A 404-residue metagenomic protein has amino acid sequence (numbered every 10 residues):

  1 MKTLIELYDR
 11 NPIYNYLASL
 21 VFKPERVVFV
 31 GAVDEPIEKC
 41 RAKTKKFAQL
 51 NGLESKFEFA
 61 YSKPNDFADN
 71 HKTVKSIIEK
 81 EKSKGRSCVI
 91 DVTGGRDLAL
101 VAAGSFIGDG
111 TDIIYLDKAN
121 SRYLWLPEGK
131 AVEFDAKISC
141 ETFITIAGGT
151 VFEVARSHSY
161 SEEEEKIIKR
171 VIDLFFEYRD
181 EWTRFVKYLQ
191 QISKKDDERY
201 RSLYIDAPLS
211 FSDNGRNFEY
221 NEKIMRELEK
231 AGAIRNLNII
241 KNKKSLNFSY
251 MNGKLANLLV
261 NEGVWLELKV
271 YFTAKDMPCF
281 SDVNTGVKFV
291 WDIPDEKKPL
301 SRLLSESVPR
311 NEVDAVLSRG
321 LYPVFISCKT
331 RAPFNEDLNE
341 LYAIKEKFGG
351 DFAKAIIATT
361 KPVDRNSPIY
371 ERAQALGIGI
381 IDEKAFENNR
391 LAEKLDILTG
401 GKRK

Functional and structural regions predicted by a protein language model:
M1-S87, V101-R310, Y322, E346-K404: Long, low-complexity, Lys/Arg-enriched
D9, G94, T330: Short glycine-/small-residue-rich Rossmann-like dinucleotide-binding loops
G31, V92, C328: Short glycine-centered, acidic/aromatic-flanked micro-motifs in structured strand/loop junctions that mark active-site
R86-G94: Short N-terminal targeting/anchoring amphipathic segment
A274, A315-L317, V324-A332, L341: Conserved catalytic cores of phosphodiester-cleaving nucleases, focusing on short active-site segments
N311, N339-E340: Charged helix-capping and loop-helix junction motifs
